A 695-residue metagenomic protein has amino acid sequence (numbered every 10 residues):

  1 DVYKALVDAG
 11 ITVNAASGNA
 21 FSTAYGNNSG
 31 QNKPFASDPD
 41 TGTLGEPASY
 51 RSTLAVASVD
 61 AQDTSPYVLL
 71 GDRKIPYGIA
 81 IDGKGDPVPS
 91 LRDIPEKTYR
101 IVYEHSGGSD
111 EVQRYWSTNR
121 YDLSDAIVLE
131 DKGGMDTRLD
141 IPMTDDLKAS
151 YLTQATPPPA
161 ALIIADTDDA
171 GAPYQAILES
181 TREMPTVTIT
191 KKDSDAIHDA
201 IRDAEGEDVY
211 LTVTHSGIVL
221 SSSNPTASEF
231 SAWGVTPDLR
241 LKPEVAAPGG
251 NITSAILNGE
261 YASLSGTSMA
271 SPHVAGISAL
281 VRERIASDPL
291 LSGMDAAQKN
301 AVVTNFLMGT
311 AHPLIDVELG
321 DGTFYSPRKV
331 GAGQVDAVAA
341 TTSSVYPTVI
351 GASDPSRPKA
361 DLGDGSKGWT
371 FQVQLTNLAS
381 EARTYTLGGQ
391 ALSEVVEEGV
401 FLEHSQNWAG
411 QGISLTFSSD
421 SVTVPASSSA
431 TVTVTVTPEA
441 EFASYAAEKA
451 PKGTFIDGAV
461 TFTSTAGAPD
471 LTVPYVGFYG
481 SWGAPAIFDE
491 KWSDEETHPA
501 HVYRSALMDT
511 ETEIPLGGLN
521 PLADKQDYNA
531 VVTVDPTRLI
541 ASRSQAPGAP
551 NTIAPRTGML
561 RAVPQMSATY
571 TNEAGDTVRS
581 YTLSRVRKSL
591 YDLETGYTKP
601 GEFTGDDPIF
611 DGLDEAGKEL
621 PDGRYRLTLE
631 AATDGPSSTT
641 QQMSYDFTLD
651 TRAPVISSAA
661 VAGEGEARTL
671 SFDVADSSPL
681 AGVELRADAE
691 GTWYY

Functional and structural regions predicted by a protein language model:
Y3, A15-P243, L257: Structured lumen-facing ectodomains of secretory-pathway proteins
T53-A55, M184-D203, L241, V245-A247 (+3 more regions): C-terminal subdomain of the subtilisin-like protease fold in secreted/lumenal serine endopeptidases
T137, D145-E179, A246-E318, S444: Hydrolase catalytic cores
T226-S231, A337-R383, A446, P485-Q545: Beta-sheet-dominated interaction scaffolds and their linkers
P347-P358, S380-T435, E439-A446, P564-P600 (+2 more regions): Surface-exposed binding patches on compact interaction domains or structured appendages
G365-Q372, E448-A459, E666-R668: Short, solvent-exposed loop/turn segments enriched in Ser/Thr/Gly
A440-A484: Terminal connector regions
D634-S657: Flexible, low-complexity linkers/stalks enriched in Thr/Pro that connect modular domains
